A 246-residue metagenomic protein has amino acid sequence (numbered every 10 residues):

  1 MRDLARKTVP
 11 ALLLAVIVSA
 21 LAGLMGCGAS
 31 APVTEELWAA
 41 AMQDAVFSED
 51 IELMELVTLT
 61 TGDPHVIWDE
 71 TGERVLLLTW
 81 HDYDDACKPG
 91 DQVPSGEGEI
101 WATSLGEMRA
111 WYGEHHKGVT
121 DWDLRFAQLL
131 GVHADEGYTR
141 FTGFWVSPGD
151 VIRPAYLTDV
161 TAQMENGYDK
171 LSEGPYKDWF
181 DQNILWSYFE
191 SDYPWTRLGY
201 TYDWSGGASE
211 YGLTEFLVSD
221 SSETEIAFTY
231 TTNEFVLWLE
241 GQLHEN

Functional and structural regions predicted by a protein language model:
R2-L13: Bacterial N-terminal signal peptides that target proteins for export
I17-L21: Residue-level signal for mature regions of secreted extracellular proteins and peptides
G23-G26: C-terminal motif of bacterial Sec signal peptides marking the signal peptidase cleavage site
A31-A102: ADP-ribose/NAD+-binding catalytic cleft of ART/PARP-like enzymes
Y83, E107-M108, G149-I152: Solvent-exposed loop/turn segments at secondary-structure junctions within structured extracellular/periplasmic domains
G98-T103, D121, E136-F141: Short, well-structured alpha-helical interface segments that form or flank functional binding sites
L105-D123, A127: Short active-site loop/helix that positions an aromatic residue
A127-N246: Conserved NAD+-utilizing ADP-ribose enzyme module
